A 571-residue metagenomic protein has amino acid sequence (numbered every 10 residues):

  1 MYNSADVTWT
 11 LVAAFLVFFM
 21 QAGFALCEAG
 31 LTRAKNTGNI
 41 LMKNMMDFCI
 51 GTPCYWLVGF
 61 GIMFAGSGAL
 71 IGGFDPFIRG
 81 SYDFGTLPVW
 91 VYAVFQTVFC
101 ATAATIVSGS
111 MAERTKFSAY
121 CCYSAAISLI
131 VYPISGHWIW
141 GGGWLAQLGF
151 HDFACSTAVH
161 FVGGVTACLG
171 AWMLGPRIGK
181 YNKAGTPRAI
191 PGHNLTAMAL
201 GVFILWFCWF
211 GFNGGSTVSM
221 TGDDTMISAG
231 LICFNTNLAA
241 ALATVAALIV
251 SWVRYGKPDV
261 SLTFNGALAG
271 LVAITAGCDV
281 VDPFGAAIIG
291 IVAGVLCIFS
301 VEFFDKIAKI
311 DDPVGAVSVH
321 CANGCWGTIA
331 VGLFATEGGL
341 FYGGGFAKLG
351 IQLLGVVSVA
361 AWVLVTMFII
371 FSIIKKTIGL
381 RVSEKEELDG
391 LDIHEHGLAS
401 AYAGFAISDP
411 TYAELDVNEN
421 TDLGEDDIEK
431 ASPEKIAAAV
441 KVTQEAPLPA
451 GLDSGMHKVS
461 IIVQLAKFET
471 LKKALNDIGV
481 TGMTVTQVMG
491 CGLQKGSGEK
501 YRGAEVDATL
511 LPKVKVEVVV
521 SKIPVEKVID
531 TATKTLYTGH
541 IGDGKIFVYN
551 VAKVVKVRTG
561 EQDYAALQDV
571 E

Functional and structural regions predicted by a protein language model:
M1-P447: Glycine- and aromatic-enriched membrane alpha-helices
H394-S400, E414-E571: Positively charged, small/polar-rich N-terminal and surface patches that mediate targeting and assembly and bind
